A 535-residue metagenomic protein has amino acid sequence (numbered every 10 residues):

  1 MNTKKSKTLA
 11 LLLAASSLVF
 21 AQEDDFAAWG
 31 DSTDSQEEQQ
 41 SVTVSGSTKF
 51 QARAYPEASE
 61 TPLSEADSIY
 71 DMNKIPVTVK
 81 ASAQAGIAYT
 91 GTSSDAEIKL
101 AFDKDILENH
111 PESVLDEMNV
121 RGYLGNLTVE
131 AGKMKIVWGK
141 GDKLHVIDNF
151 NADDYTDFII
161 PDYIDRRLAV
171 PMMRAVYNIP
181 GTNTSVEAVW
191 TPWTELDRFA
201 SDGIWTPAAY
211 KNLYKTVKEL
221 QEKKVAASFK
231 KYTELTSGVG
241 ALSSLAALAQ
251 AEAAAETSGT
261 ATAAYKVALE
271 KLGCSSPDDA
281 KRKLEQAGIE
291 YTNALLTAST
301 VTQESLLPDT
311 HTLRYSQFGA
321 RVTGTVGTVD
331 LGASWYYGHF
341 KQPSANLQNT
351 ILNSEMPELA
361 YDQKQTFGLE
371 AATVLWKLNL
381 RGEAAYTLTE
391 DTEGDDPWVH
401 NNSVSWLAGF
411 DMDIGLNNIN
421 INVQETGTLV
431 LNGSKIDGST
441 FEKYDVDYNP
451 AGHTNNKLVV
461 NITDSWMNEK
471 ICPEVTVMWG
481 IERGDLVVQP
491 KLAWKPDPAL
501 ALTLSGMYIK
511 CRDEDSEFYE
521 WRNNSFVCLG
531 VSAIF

Functional and structural regions predicted by a protein language model:
L13-A15, F20-Y70, D162, T182-N183: N-terminal periplasmic/intermembrane-space "pro-region" immediately following the signal or transit peptide
F50-A58, G91-S93, L100-I106, K135-V137 (+12 more regions): Transmembrane beta-strands of outer-membrane beta-barrel pores
I69-V79, L107-L115, Y163-D165, D309-R314 (+5 more regions): Replace "Gram-negative outer membrane beta-barrel proteins" with "bacterial and organellar outer membrane beta-barrel
A81-Y89, E117-G122, M173-Y177, A320-G324 (+9 more regions): Residues on the lipid-exposed face of transmembrane beta-strands in outer-membrane beta-barrel proteins
I87-Y210, K215-T216, G327, Y508-C511: Outer membrane beta-barrel
T92-I98, L127-V129, T182-V186, T328-L331 (+4 more regions): Repeated loop/turn-to-beta-strand initiation elements of outer-membrane beta-barrel proteins
Y155, W521-F535: Outer-membrane beta-barrel "beta-signal"
Y336-G338, L375-D391, W398-M478: Detector for outer-membrane/organellar transmembrane beta-barrel domains, recognizing the amphipathic beta-strand
